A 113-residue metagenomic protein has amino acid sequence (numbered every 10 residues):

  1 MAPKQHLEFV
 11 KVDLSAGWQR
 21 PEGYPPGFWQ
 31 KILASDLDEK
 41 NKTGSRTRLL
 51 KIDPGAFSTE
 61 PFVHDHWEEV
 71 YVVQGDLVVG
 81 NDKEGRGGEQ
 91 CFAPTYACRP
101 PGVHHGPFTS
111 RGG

Functional and structural regions predicted by a protein language model:
M1-G44, E89: A short, N-terminal "cap"/entry segment at the start of jelly-roll beta-barrel domains of the cupin/DSBH fold
R20, S58-E60, H105: Short helix-to-loop capping/linker segments positioned immediately adjacent to catalytic or ligand/cofactor-binding
Q30-I32, T47-K51, E69, Y96-C98: Conserved hydrophobic/aromatic beta-strand scaffold that supports enzyme active sites
L37, I52-P54: Non-catalytic surface loops within mature trypsin-like serine protease
K42-S45, V63-D65, Q90, T109-G112: Short glycine/proline-enriched turns and hinge-like loops at secondary-structure junctions
K51-I52, V79-S110: Short acidic-glycine-tyrosine-enriched beta hairpin
P54-G85: Glycine- and acidic-residue-biased ligand/ion/polar-headgroup-sensing regions
